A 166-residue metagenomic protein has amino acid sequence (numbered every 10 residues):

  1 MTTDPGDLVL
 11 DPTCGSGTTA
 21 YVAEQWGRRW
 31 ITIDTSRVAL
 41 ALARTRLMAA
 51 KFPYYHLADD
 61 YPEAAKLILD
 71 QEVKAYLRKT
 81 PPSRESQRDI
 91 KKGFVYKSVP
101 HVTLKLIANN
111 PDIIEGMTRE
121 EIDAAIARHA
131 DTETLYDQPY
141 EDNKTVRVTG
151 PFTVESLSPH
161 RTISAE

Functional and structural regions predicted by a protein language model:
M1-E166: S-adenosyl-L-methionine-dependent nucleic acid methyltransferase catalytic domains
